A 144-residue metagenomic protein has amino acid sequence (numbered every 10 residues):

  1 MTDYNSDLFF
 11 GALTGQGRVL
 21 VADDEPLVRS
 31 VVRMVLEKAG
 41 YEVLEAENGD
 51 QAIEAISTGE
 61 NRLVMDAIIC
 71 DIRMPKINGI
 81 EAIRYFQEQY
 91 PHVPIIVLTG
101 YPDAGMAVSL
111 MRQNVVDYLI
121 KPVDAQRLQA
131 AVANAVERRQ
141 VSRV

Functional and structural regions predicted by a protein language model:
M1-L20, R33, N61-R62, E137-V144: Non-catalytic signal-transmission and effector/linker regions of two-component phosphorelay proteins
R29, P75, T99, D103 (+1 more regions): The feature encodes the CheY-like receiver
S30-K38: Charged docking surfaces used in two-component/phosphorelay signaling
E45-A67: Acidic, metal-coordinating helix/loop segments flanking the phosphotransfer/catalytic sites of two-component signaling
E47-Q51, N78-E81, T99-P102: Acidic catalytic/metal-coordinating carboxylates
E54-S57, I80-H92, S109: Short amphipathic alpha-helix used as the core "switch/output" element in two-component signaling
D66, D71, T99: Active-site residues of response regulator receiver
G105, V123-V132: C-terminal output helix
